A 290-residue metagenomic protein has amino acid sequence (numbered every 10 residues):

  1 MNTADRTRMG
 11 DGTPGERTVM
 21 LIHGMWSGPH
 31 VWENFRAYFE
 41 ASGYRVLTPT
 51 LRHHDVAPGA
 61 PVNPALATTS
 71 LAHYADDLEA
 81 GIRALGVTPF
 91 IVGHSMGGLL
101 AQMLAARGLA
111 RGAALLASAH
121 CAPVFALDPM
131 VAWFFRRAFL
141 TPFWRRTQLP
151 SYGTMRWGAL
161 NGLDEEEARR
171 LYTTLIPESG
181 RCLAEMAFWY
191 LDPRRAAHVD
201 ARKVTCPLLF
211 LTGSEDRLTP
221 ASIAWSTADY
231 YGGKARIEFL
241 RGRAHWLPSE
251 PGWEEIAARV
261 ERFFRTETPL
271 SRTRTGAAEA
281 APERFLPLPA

Functional and structural regions predicted by a protein language model:
G24-S27, S214: Active-site glycine-rich loops that stabilize anionic/oxyanionic intermediates across multiple enzyme folds
E40-V62: Conserved alpha/beta-hydrolase
H73-P89: Conserved acidic catalytic loop of the alpha/beta-hydrolase fold
V92-G97, A101: Gly/Ala-rich beta-loop-alpha elbow adjacent to hydrolase catalytic centers
A110-F143, C182-Y190: Flexible "cap/lid" loop of the alpha/beta hydrolase fold
V204, F210-T212, D216: Short beta-strand/loop motif that positions the catalytic acidic residue of the alpha/beta-hydrolase fold
R217-I223: Conserved alpha/beta-hydrolase "acid-adjacent" motif
K234-A290: Catalytic active-site module of serine/aspartate enzymes centered on a nucleophile-bearing elbow/loop
